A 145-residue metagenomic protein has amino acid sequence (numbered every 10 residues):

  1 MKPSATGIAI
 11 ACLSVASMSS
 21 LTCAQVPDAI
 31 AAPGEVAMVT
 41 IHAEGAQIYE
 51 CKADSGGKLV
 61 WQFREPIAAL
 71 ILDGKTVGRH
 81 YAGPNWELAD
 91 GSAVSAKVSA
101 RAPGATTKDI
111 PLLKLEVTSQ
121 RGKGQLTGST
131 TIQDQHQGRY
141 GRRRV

Functional and structural regions predicted by a protein language model:
M1-A9: Bacterial N-terminal signal peptides that target proteins for export
A9-S17: Bacterial N-terminal signal peptides
S20-A24: Sec/Tat signal peptide C-region and signal peptidase I cleavage site
Q25-E50, S55-V145: Primary mode marks residue(s) on the alpha4-beta5-alpha5 output face of response regulator receiver
